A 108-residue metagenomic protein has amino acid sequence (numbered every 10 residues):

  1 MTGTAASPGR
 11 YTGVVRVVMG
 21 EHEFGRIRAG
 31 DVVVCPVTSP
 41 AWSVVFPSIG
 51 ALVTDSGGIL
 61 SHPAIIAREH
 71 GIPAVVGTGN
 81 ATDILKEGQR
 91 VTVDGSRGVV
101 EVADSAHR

Functional and structural regions predicted by a protein language model:
M1-R108: Non-catalytic, soluble scaffold/interaction modules
